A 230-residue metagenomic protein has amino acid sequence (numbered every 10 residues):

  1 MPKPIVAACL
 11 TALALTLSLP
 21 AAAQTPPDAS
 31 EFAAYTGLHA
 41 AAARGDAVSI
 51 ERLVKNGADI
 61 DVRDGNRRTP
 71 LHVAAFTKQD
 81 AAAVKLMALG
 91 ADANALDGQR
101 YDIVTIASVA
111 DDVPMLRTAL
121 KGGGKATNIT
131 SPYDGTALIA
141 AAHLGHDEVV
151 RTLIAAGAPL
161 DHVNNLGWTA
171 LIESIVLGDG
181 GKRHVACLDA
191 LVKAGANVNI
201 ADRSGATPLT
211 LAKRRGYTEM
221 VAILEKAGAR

Functional and structural regions predicted by a protein language model:
A8-S18: Bacterial N-terminal signal peptides
A23-N56, G65-R68, V84, A88 (+4 more regions): Intrinsically disordered, low-complexity regulatory segments in ankyrin-centric signaling systems
E31, D64, D97, T130-S131 (+2 more regions): Ankyrin repeat boundary/linker residues
A34, R67, R100, Y133-D134 (+2 more regions): Start-of-repeat signature of ankyrin repeats
A40-G45, V73-Q79, I106-D112, A140-H146 (+2 more regions): Ankyrin repeat A-helix N-terminal signature
D46-V54, Q79-M87, D112-K121, H146-I154 (+2 more regions): Ankyrin repeat structural motif
I60, A93, A126-T127, L160 (+1 more regions): Ankyrin-repeat inter-repeat connecting loop/turn
N199-R230: Leucine-rich solenoid repeat scaffolds
